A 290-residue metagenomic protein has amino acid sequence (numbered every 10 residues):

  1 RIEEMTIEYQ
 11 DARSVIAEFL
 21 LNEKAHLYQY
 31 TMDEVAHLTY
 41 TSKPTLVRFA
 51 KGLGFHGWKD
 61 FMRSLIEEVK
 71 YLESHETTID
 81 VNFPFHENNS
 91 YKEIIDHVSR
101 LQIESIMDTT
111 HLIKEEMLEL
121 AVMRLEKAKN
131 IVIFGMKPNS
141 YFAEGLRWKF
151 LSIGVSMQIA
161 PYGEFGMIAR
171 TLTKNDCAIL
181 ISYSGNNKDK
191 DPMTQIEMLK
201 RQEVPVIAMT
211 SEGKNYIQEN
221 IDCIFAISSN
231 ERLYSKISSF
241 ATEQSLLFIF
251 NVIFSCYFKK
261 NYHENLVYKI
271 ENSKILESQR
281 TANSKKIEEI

Functional and structural regions predicted by a protein language model:
R1-T6: N-terminal intrinsically disordered/low-complexity leader segments
I7, V15, N22-Q29, H37-Y40 (+1 more regions): HTH-adjacent hinge/linker in prokaryotic transcriptional regulators
V15, F19, R48, S105-D108 (+4 more regions): Alpha-helical scaffold segments in soluble metabolic enzymes
K114-R124: Short, acidic loop-to-helix structural element flanking the phosphoryl-transfer center in phosphate-processing enzymes
M123-Q244, F254-K260: Glycine-rich phosphate-binding loops that contact phosphosugars or nucleotide phosphates
N261-I290: A short, charged, Gly/Pro-tolerant segment at domain boundaries
